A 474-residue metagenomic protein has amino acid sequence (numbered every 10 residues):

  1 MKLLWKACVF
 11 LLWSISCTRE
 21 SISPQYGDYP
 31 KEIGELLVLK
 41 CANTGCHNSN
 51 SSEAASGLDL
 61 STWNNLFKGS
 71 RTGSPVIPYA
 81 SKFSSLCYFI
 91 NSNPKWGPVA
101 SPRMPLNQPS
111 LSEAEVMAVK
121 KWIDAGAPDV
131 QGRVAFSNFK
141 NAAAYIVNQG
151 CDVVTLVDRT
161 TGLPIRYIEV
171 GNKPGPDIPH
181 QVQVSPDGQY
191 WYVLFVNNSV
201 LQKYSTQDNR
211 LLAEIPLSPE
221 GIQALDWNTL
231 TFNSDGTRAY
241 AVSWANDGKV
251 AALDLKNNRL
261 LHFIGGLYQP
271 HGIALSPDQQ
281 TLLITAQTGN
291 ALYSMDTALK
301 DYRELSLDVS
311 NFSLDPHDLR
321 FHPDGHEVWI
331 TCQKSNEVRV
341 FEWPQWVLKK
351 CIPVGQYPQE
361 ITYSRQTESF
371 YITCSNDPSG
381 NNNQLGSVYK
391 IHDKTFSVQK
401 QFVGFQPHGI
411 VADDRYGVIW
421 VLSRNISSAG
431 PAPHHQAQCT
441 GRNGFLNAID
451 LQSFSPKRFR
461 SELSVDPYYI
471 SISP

Functional and structural regions predicted by a protein language model:
M1-K2, T18: N-terminal hydrophobic targeting signals that begin at the initiator methionine
K2-F10: Sec-dependent signal peptide recognition, specifically the positively charged N-region followed immediately by
V9-C17: Hydrophobic h-region of N-terminal signal peptides that target proteins for export in Gram-negative bacteria
L12-W13, Y79, Y204, K394: Compositionally biased, intrinsically disordered low-complexity segments
C17-A143: Aromatic- and Gly/Pro-enriched helix-to-coil junctions and flexible linker segments
N93, P105-N107, D124-P474: Predominantly soluble domains enriched in secretory-pathway, periplasmic, or organellar proteins
